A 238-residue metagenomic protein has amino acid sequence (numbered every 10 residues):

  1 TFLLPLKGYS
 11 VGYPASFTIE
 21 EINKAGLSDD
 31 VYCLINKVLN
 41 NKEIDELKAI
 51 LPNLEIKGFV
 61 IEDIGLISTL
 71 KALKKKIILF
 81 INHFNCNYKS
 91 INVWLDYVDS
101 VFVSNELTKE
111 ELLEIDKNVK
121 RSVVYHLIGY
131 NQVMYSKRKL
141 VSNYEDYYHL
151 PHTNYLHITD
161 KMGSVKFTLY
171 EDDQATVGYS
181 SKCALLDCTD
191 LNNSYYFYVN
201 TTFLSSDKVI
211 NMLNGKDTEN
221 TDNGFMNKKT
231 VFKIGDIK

Functional and structural regions predicted by a protein language model:
T1-S90, V98-K238: Active-site pocket-lining/capping segments in soluble small-molecule metabolic enzymes
